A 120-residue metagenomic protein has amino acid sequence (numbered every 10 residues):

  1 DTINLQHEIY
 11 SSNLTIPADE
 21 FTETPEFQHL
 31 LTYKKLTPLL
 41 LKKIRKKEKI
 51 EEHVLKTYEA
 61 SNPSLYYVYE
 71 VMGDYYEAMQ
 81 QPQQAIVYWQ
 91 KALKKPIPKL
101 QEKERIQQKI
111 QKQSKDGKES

Functional and structural regions predicted by a protein language model:
N13, Y58-N62, P96: Alpha-helical junction/boundary sensor with strong preference for TPR arrays
K34-P38, V71, K109: "A position-specific structural signal for the A-helix of alpha-solenoid helical repeats
K47-E48, P82: TPR-repeat structural position
I50-E51, A85: Single-residue signature of alpha-solenoid repeat helices
